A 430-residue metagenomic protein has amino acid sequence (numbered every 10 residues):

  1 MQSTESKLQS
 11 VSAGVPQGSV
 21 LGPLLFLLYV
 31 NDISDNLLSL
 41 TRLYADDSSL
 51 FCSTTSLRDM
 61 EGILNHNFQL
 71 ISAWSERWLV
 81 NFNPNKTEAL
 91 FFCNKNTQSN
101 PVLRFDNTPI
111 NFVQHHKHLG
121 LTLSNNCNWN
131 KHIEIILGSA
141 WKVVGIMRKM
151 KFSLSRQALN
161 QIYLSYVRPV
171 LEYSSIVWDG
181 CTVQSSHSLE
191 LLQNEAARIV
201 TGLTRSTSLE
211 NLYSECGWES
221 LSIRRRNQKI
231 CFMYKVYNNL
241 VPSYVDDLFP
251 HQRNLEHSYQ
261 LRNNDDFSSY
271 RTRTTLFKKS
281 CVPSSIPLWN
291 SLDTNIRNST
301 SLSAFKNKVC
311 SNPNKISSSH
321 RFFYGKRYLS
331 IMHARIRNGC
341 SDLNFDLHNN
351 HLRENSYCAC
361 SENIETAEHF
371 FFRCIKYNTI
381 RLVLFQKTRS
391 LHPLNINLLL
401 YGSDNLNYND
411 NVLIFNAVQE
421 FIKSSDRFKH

Functional and structural regions predicted by a protein language model:
M1-L25, F51-L57, N107, F112 (+6 more regions): Short, conserved non-catalytic motifs in the polymerase core
S3-T4, H66, N81-H115: Short, conserved micro-motifs composed of acidic
S6, P23-C52: Active-site palm subdomain of RNA-directed nucleic acid polymerases
G18, Y44-S49, S75, H118-N126 (+9 more regions): Short, conserved catalytic/metal-binding micro-motifs enriched in Asp/Glu and His
S48-A73: Catalytic palm subdomain of template-directed nucleic-acid polymerases, centered on the conserved carboxylate motif
S72-N83, E88-F91, N111, K117 (+3 more regions): Short, charged alpha-helical motifs in flexible N/C-terminal segments and linkers
N107-V177: Basic, alpha-helical interaction scaffolds
S311-H430: Family-specific functional microsites
